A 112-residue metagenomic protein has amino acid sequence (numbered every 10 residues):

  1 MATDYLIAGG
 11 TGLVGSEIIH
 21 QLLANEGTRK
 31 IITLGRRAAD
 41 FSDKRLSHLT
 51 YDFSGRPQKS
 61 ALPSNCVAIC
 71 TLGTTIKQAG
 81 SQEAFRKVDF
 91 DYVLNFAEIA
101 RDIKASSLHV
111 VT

Functional and structural regions predicted by a protein language model:
A2-G27: N-terminal Rossmann NAD(P)H-binding glycine-rich loop of SDR-like oxidoreductase domains
D4, T28-K30, S106-L108: Residues at the starts of beta-strands that form the adenosine-phosphate
Y5, D40, R45-I103: NAD(P)H-binding glycine-rich loop region in Rossmannoid oxidoreductase-like domains and their noncatalytic homologs
A8, L34, T71-L72, L108-T112: SDR active-site strand-loop-helix element
T11-L13, R36, E98-I99, I103-H109: Soluble, non-transmembrane catalytic domains of enzymes that act on hydrophobic metabolites at membranes
I18-H20, G35, S54-P57: A generic local structural motif
T33-D40: Short, polar loop motifs at secondary-structure junctions
